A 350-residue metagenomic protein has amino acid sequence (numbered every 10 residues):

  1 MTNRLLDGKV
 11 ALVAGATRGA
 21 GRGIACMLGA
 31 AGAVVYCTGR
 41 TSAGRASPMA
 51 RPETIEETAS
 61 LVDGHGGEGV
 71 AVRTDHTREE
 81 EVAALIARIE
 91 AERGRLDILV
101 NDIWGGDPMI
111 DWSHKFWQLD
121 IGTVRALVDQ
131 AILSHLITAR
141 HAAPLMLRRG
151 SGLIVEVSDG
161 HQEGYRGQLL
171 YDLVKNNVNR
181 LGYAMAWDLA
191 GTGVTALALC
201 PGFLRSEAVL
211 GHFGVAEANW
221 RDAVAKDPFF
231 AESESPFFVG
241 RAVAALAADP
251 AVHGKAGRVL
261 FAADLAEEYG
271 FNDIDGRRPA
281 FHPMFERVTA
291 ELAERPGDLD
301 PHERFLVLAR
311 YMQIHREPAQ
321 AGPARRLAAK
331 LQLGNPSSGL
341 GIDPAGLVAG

Functional and structural regions predicted by a protein language model:
N3-S42: Canonical Rossmann dinucleotide-binding motif of NAD(H)/NADP(H)-dependent dehydrogenases/reductases, specifically
K9, G67-E68, R95-L96, M146-G160 (+1 more regions): Active-site loop of short-chain dehydrogenase/reductase
P52-E53, R73-L85, I121: The beta1-alpha1 cofactor-binding region of Rossmann-like NAD(H)/NADP(H)-dependent oxidoreductases
H65-E68, R88-N101, D107, D120 (+1 more regions): A glycine-rich helix->loop->beta "capping" turn within Rossmann-like NAD(P)(H)-dependent oxidoreductase domains
G105-M109, Q118-T123, L127, L153-G191 (+1 more regions): Catalytic loop of short-chain dehydrogenase/reductase
A139-R140, Y183: A short, exposed helix-loop element centered on a Lys and neighboring polar residues
A198, A218-H315, R326-L327, L340 (+1 more regions): C-terminal helical subdomain
